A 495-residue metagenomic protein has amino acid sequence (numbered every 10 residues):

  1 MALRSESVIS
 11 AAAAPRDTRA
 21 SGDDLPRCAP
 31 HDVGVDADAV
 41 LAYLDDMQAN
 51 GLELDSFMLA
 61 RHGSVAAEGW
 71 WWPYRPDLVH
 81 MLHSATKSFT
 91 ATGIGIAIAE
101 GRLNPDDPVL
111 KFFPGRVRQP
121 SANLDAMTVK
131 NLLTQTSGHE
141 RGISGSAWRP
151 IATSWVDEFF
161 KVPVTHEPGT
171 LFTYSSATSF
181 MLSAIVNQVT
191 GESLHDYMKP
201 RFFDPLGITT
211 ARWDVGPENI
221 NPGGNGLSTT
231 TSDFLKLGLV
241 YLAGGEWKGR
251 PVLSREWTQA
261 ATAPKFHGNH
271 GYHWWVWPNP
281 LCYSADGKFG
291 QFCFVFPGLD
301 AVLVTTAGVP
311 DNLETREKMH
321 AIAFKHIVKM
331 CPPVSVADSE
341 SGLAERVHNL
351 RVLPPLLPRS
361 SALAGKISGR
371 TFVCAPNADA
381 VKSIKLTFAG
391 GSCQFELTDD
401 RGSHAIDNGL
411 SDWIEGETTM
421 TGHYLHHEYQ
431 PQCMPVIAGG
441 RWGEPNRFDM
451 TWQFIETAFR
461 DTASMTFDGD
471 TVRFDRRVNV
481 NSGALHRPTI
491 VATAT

Functional and structural regions predicted by a protein language model:
R4-S5, K288-P354: Structured C-terminal helix/loop/strand segments within mature extracytoplasmic catalytic/sensor domains
L41-R75, D300-L303: A short, well-structured edge-of-sheet supersecondary motif
G63, H80-D106, L132, L182-V186 (+1 more regions): Active-site SXXK
A67, W71-R75, V79, V309-D311 (+1 more regions): A short acidic/small-residue loop/turn micro-motif
M81, A99-H139, K161, T190-T229: Active-site helix/loop module of the DD-peptidase/beta-lactamase fold, centered on the serine-lysine SxxK catalytic
Q135, T178-I185, G223-W247, Q291-G308: Active-site-proximal alpha-helical segments within enzyme catalytic domains
T258-T306: Active-site Gly/Thr loop motif
D338-T495: Peripheral terminal and inter-domain segments
